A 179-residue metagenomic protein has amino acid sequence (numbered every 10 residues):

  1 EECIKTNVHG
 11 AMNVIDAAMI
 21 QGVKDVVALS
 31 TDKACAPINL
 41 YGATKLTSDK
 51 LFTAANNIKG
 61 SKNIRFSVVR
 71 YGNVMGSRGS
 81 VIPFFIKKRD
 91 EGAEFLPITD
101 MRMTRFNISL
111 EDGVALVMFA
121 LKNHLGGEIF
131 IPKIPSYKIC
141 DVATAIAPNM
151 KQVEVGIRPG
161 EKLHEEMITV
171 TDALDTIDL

Functional and structural regions predicted by a protein language model:
E2-K50, A54: Conserved Rossmann-fold NAD(P)-dependent oxidoreductase catalytic core, especially the SDR/UDP-sugar
C3, A18-M19, Y41, N73-V74 (+3 more regions): Replace "in large, NTP-powered and nucleic-acid-processing enzymes" with "in large, NTP-powered factors and other
C3-T6, V26-S30, V69-G72, T99-M101 (+2 more regions): Generic beta-strand/beta-sheet core signal
M19, L46-H124, P135-P148: NAD(P)-dependent short-chain dehydrogenase/reductase
D32, G113, G160: Residue-level signature of catalytic and energy-coupling elements of molecular machines, predominantly ATP/GTP-dependent
L40, F106, G160: A conserved FAD-binding loop/helix module that cradles the flavin
G42-T47, F84-F85, I168-D172: Short secondary-structure boundary/capping segments
L116, A120-D178: Mid/C-terminal beta-alpha module of Rossmann-like enzyme folds, strongest in SDR-family dehydrogenases/epimerases
